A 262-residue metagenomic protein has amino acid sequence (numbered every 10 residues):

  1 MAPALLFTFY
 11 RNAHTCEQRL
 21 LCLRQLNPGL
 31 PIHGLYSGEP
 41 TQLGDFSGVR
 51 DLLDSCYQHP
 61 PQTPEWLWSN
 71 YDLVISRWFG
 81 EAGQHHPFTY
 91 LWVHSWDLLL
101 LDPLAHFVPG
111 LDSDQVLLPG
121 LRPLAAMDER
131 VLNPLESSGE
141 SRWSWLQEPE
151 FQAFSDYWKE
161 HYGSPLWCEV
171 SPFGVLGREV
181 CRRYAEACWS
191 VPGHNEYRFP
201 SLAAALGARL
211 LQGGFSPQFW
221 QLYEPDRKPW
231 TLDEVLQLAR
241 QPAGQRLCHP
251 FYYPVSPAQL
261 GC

Functional and structural regions predicted by a protein language model:
A2-P3, Q25-G34: Short loop->beta transition adjacent to catalytic acidic/histidine clusters or analogous donor-positioning motifs
A4-N12: A conserved hydrophobic helix/loop-capping motif in glycosyltransferases and polysaccharide synthases
R11-T15, T41, D97-L101: Short acidic, S/G/P-rich loop/turn micro-motifs used as interaction or catalytic elements
N12-L26: Short, well-formed alpha-helical segments that are part of the catalytic scaffolds of diverse glycosyltransferases
Y36-T89: Active-site-proximal specificity loops/subdomain of glycosyltransferases
P87-D97: Short beta-strand-to-loop acidic/aromatic patch adjacent to the donor-nucleotide binding site
L99-P192, E196, P200: Conserved catalytic core of nucleotide-sugar-dependent glycosyltransferases
V180-C262: C-terminal catalytic/acceptor-binding lobe
